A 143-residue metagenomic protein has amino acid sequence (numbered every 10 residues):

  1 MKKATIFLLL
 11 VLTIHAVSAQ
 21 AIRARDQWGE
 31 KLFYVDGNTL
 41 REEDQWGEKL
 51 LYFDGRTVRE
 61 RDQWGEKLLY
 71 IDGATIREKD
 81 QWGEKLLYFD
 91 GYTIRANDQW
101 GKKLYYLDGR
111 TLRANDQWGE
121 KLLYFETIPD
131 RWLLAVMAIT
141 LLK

Functional and structural regions predicted by a protein language model:
K3-I14: Sec-dependent N-terminal signal peptides
H15-A19: Sec/Tat signal peptide C-region and signal peptidase I cleavage site
Q20-K143: Intrinsically disordered, low-complexity proline/glycine-rich segments
